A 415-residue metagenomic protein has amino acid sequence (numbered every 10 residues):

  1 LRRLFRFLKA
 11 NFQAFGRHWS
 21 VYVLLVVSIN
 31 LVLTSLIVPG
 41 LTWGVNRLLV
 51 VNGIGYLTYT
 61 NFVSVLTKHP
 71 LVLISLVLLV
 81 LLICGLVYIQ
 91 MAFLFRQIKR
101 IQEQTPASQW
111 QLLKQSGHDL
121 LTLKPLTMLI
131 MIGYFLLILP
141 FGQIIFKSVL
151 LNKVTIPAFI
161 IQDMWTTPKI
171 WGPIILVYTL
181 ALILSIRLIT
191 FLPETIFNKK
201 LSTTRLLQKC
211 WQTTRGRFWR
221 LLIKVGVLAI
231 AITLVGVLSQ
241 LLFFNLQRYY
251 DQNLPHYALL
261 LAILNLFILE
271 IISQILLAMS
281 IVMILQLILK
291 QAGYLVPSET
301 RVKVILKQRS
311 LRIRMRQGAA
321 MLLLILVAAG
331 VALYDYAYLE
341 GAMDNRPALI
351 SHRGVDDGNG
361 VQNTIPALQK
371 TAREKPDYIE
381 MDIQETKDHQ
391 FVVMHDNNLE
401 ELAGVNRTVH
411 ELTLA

Functional and structural regions predicted by a protein language model:
L1-P347: Hydrophobic alpha-helical membrane segments
P297-A415: Phosphate-group recognition and catalysis centered on beta-loop-alpha active-site segments
